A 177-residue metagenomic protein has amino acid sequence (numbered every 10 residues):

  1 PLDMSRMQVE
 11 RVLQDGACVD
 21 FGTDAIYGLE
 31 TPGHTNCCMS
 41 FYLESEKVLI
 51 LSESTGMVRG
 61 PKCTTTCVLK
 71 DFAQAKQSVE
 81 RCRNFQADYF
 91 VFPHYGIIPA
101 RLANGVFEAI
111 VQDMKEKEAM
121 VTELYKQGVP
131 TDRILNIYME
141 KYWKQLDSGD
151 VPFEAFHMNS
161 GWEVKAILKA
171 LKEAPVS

Functional and structural regions predicted by a protein language model:
P1-L29, K76-R83: Metallo-beta-lactamase
P1-Q8, S54-T65, E116-K117: Active-site-proximal loop/helix segment associated with metal-binding centers of metalloenzymes
R11, K70-Q74, D113, N159: Soluble or luminal CAZymes and related metallo-dependent hydrolases
A25-P32, N36-G105: Metallo-beta-lactamase
A75-S78, K117, E163: Alpha-helical packing segments of well-folded alpha/beta enzyme cores
A100-E118: Short, electropositive alpha-helical surface patch
M120-S177: C-terminal regulatory/interaction regions
